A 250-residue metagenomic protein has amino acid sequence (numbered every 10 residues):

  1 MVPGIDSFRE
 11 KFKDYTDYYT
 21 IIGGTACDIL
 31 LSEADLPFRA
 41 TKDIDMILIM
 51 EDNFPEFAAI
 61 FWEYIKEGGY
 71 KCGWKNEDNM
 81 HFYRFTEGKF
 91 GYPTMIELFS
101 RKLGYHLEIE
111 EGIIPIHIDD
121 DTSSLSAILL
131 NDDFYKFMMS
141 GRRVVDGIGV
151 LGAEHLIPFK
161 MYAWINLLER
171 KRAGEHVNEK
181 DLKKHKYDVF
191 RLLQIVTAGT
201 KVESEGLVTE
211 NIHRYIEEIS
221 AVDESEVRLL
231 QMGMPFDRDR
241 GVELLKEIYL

Functional and structural regions predicted by a protein language model:
M1-L250: Compositionally biased terminal segments of proteins
